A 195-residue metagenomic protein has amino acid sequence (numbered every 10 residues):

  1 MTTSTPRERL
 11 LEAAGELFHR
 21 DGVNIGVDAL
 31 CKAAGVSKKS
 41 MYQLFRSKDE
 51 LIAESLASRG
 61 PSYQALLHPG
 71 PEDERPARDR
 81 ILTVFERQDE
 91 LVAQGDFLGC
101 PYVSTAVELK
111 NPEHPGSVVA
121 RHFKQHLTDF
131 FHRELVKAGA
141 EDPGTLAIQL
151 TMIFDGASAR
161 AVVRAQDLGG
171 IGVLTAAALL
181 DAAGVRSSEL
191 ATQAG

Functional and structural regions predicted by a protein language model:
R9, A13, L17-E54: Helix-turn-helix
L10-F18, Q88, F131, F154: Short hydrophobic clusters on alpha-helical segments that form packing/core surfaces in small helical domains
E54, L67-D96, K137, A147-L150: Hydrophobic alpha-helical connector segments
A57-Q64: Short, basic, alpha-helical segments at the C-terminal edge of helix-turn-helix-like DNA-binding modules
P69, P115-H126, F130-R133: Short, solvent-exposed amphipathic helices
V92-V118: Amphipathic alpha-helical segments used for helix-helix packing
P115-R121, V136-G195: Hydrophobic/aromatic-rich alpha-helical bundle segments in the mid-to-C-terminal region
